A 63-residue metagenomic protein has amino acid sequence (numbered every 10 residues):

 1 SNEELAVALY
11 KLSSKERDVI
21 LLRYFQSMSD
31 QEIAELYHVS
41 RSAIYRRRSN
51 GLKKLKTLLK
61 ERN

Functional and structural regions predicted by a protein language model:
S1-D18, M28: Amphipathic alpha-helical segment used for protein-protein interaction
L9-Y10, Y24-F25, K56: Short, locally clustered residues in the helix-turn-helix/winged-helix DNA-binding domain
V19-R23: A short pre-motif secondary-structure segment
Q31, L36-R62: DNA-recognition helix of helix-turn-helix
